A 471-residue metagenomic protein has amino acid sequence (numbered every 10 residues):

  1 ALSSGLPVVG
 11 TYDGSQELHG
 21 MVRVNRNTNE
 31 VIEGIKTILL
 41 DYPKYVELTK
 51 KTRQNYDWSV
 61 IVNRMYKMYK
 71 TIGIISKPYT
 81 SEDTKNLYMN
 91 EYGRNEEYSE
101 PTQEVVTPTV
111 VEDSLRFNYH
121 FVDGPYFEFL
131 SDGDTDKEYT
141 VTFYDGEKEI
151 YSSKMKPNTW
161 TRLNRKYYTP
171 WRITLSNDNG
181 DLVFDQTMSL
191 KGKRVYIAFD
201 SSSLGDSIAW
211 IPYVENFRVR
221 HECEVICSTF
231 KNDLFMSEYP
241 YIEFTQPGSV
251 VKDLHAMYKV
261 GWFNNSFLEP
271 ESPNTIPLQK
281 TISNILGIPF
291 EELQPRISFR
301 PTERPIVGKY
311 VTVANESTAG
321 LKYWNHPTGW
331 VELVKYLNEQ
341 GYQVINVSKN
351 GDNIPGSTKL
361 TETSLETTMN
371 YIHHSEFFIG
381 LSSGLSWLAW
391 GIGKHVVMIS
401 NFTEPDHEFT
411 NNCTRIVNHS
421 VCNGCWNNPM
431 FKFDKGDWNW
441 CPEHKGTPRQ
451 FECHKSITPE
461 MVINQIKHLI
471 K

Functional and structural regions predicted by a protein language model:
S3, P7-G10, V396-M398: Short hydrophobic beta-strand element within catalytic cores of glycosyltransferases and related nucleotide-activated
V9-R23, W390, D406-T410: Short acidic/histidine- and often glycine-rich active-site loop of Leloir-type glycosyltransferases that engages
M21-N29, T37-Y42, I416-V417, S456: Conserved acidic donor-binding segment of nucleotide-sugar-dependent glycosyltransferases
K36-P43, Y66-P78, L286, F290 (+1 more regions): Short, hydrophobic alpha-helical segments
P43-T80, E452-I457: A charged, aromatic-enriched C-terminal amphipathic alpha-helix characteristic of glycosyltransferases across folds
E82-K471: Catalytic machinery of carbohydrate-active enzymes, primarily nucleotide-sugar-dependent glycosyltransferases
